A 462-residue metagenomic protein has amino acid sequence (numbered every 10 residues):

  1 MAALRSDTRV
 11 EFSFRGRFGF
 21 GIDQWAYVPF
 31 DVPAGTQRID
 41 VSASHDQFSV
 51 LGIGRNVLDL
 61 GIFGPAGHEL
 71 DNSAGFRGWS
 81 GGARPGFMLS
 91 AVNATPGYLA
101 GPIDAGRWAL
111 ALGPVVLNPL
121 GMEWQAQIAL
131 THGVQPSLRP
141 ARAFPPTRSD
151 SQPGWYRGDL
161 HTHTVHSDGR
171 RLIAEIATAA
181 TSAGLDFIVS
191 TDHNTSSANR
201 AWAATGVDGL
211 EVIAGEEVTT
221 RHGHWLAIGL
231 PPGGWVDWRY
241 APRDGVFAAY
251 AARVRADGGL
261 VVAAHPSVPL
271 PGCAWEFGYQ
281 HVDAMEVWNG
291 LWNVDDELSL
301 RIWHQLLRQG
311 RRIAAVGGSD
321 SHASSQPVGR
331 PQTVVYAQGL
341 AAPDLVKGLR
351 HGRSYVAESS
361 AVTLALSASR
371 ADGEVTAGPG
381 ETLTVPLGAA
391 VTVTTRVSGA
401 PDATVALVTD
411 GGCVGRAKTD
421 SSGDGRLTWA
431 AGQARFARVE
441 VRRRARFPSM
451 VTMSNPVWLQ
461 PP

Functional and structural regions predicted by a protein language model:
M1-L51, Q127-V134, A141-Y156: Solvent-exposed, flexible loop/coil segments flanking beta-strands in beta-rich domains
D7-G21, H45-T95, C413: Surface-exposed beta-strand/loop patches in noncatalytic accessory domains and peripheral targeting/linker segments
Y27-Q37, Y98-A105, V385-L387, A431: Extracellular and analogous surface-interaction loops
Q37-D40, L99-G121, Q433-R438: Noncatalytic modules at the cell exterior or secretory-pathway interfaces, chiefly beta-strand-rich lectin/adhesion
Q47-V50, T95-P96, V115-M122, R443-M453: Short acidic/polar inter-strand loop motif in beta-rich domains
I53-G54, N118-L130: Edge beta-strands of jelly-roll/beta-sandwich modules across compartments, strongly enriched in secreted/luminal
L138-S151, T220-D237, P269-P462: Charged catalytic cores and adjacent phosphate/nucleic-acid-binding surfaces used for phosphate/nucleic-acid chemistry
T164-R311, S325: Catalytic cores of extracellular degradative/oxidative enzymes
